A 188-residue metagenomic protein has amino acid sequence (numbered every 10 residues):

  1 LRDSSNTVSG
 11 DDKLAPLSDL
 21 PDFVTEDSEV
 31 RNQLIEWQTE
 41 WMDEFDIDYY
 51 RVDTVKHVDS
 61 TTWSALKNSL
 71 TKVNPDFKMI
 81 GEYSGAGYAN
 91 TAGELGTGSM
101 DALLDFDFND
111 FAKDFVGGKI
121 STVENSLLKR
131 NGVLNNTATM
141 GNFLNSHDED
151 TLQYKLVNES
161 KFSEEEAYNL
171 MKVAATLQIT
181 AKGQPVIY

Functional and structural regions predicted by a protein language model:
L1-L20, G118-K129: Core domains of carbohydrate- and sulfate-ester-processing enzymes
R2-T7, V30-I35, T91-E94: Short, functional N-terminal and low-complexity linear motifs
L20-Q33: Active-site mouth loops of central-metabolism enzymes
F23, L104, L152: Short clusters of hydrophobic/aromatic residues that line enzyme substrate/ligand-binding pockets
S28, L152, G183: Residue-level marker of positions within ordered structural domains that often coincide with functionally constrained
E36-L144, V157-S160, E164-N169, T176-T180 (+1 more regions): Active-site-proximal helices and loops of the catalytic beta/alpha 8
N145-L152: Active-site neighborhood of divalent metal-dependent phosphoester/pyrophosphate hydrolases
I187-Y188: Short acidic/histidine-rich active-site segments
